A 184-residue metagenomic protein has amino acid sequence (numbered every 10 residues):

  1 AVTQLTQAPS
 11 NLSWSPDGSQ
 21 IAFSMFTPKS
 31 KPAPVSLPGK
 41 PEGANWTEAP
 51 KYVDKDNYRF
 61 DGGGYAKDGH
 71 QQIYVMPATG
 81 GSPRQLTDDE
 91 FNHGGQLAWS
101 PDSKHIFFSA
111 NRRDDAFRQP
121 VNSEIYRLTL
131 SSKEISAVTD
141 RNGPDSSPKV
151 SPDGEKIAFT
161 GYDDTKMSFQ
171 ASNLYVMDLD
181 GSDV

Functional and structural regions predicted by a protein language model:
A1, I73-V75, S123-R127, I135 (+1 more regions): Hydrophobic beta-strand positions in blades of beta-propellers and related beta-sheet-rich domains
A1-T3, R84-T87, E134-T139, D183-V184: A short beta-strand motif characteristic of beta-propeller blades
T6-S24, P50, F60-Y65, I73 (+3 more regions): Conserved beta-propeller blade repeats
F26-Y74, S109, Q119-E124: Predominantly five- to eight-bladed beta-propeller fold
K29-K31, P77-A78, K166-M167: Proline-centered turn/helix-capping motifs that create local helix->coil transitions or kinks
G69, S82, V121, E134 (+2 more regions): Residue-level signal for beta-strand positions within conserved beta-sheet cores that form or flank
P77-G81, T129-K133, D178-S182: Short loop/turn segments that connect beta-strands within beta-propeller blades
